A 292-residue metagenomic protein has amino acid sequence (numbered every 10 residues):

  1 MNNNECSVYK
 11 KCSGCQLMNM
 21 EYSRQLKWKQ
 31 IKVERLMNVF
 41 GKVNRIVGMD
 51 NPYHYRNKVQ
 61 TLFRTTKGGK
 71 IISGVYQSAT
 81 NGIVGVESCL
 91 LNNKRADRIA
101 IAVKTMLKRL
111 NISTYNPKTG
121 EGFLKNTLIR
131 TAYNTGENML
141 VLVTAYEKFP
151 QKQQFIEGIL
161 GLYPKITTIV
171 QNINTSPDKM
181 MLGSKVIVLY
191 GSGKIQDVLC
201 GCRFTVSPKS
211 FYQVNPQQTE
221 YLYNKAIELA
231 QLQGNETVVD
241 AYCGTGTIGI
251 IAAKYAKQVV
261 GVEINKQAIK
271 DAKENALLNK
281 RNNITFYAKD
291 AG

Functional and structural regions predicted by a protein language model:
M1-I187, L199, E228-N235: SAM-dependent transferase fold signal centered on methyltransferase-like domains, encompassing both Class I
Q151-G292: Rossmann-like S-adenosyl-L-methionine
